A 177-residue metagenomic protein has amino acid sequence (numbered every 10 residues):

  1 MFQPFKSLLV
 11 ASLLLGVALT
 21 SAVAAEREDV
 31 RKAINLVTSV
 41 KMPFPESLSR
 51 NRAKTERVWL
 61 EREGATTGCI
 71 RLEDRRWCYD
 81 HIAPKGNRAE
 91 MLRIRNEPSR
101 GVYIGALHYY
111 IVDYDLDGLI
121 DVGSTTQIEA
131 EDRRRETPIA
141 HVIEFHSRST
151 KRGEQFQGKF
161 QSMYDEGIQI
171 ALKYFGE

Functional and structural regions predicted by a protein language model:
M1-L9: Bacterial N-terminal signal peptides that target proteins for export
V10-A18: Bacterial N-terminal signal peptides
L19-A24: Sec/Tat signal peptide C-region and signal peptidase I cleavage site
A25-E177: Calcium-binding acidic motifs and repeat modules
